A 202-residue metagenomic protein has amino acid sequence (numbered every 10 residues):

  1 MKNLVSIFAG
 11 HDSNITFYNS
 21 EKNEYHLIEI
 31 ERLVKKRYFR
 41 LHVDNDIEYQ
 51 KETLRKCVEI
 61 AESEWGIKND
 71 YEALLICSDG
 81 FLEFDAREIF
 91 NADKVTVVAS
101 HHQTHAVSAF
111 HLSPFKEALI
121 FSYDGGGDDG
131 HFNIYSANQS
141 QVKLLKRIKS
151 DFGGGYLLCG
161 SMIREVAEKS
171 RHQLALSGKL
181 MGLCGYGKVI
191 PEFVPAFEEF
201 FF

Functional and structural regions predicted by a protein language model:
M1-F202: Short acidic/glycine-rich loops and adjacent helix/strand connectors that line catalytic pockets where negatively
